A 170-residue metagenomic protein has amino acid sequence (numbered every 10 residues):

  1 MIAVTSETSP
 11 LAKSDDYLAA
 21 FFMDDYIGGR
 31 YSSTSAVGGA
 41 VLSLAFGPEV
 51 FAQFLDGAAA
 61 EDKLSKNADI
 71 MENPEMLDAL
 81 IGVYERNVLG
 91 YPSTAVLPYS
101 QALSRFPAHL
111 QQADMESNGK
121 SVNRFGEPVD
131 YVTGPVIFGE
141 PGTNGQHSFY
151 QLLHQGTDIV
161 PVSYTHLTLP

Functional and structural regions predicted by a protein language model:
M1-V162: Active-site phosphate/pyrophosphate-binding segments
T165-P170: Conserved small/polar residues in nucleotide/adenosyl-binding loops
